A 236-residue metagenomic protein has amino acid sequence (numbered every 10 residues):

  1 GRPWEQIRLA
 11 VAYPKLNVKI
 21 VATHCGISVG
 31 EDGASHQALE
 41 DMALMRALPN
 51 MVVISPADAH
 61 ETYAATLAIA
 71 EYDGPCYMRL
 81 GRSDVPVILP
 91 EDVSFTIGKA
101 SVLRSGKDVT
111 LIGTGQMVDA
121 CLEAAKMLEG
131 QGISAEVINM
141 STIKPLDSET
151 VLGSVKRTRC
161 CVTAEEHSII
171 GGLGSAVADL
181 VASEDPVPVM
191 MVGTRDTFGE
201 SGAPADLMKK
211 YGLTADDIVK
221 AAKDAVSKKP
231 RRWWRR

Functional and structural regions predicted by a protein language model:
G1-T110, A135, V226: Conserved thiamine diphosphate
V29-G30, R79-R236: Thiamine diphosphate
